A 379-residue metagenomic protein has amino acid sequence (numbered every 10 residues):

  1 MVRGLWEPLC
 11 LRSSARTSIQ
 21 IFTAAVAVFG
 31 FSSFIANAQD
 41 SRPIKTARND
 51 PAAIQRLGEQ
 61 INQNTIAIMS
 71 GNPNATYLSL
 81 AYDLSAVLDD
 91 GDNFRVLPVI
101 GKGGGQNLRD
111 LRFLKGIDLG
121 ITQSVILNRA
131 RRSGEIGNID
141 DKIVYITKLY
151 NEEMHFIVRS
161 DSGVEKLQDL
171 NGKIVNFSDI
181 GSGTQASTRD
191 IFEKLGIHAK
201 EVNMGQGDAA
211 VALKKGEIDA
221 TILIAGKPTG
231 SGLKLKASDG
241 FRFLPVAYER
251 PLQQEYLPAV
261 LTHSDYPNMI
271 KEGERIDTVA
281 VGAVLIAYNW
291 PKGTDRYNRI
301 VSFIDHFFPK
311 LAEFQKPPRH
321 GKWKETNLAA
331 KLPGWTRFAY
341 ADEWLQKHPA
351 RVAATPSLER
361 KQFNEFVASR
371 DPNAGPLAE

Functional and structural regions predicted by a protein language model:
M1-T17: N-terminal secretory signal peptides that target proteins for export/translocation
Q39-I68, V164-I174: Immediate post-signal peptide segment of exported/extracytoplasmic ligand-binding proteins
P43, A53, D208, A225-D239 (+3 more regions): An extracytoplasmic/periplasmic, membrane-proximal ligand-sensing/linker region
T65-L88, E152-V211, K215: Bilobed "Venus flytrap"/periplasmic-binding protein-like clamshell domains and structurally analogous long
S85-A86, L97-I139, A210-A212, P228-K236: Pocket-flanking alpha-helical
F94-G103, H198-Q206: Short beta-strand-to-loop elements that line the ligand-binding cleft of bilobed periplasmic-binding protein-like
S124, S162, H198-D295: Pocket-lining segment of extracytoplasmic ligand-binding domains
G137-L149, N268-I276: A structural signal for short loop-to-beta-strand junctions that line the ligand-binding cleft of periplasmic/secreted
